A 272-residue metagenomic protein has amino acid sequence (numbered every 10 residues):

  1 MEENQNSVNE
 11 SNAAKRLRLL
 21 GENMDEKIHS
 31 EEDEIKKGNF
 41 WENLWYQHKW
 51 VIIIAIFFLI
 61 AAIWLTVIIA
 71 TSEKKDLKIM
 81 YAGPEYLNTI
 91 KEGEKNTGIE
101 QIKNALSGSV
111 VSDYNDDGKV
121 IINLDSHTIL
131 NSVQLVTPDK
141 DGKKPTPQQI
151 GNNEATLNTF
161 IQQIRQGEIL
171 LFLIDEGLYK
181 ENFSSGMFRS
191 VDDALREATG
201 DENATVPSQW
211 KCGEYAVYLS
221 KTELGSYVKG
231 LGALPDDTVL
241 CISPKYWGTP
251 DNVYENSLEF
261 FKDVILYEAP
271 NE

Functional and structural regions predicted by a protein language model:
M1-E22: N-terminal targeting leaders characterized by basic, low-complexity, disordered sequences that direct proteins
E26-W41: Short, membrane-interfacial amphipathic segments enriched in basic
W50-A70: Hydrophobic membrane-insertion alpha-helices, especially the h-region of bacterial N-terminal signal peptides
I79-G108: Short extracytoplasmic/periplasmic juxtamembrane "stem" segments immediately C-terminal to an N-terminal membrane anchor
K91-K95, V110-K144, Q148, E202: Acidic, glycine-anchored loop motifs typical of Ca2+
G142, N152-G213: Extracytoplasmic "Venus flytrap"/periplasmic binding protein-like
F160-I161, F188, R196-P250: A structural signal for short loop-to-beta-strand junctions that line the ligand-binding cleft of periplasmic/secreted
E255-L258, K262-E272: Extracytoplasmic/luminal low-complexity segments enriched in Pro/Gly and acidic/polar residues that act as flexible
